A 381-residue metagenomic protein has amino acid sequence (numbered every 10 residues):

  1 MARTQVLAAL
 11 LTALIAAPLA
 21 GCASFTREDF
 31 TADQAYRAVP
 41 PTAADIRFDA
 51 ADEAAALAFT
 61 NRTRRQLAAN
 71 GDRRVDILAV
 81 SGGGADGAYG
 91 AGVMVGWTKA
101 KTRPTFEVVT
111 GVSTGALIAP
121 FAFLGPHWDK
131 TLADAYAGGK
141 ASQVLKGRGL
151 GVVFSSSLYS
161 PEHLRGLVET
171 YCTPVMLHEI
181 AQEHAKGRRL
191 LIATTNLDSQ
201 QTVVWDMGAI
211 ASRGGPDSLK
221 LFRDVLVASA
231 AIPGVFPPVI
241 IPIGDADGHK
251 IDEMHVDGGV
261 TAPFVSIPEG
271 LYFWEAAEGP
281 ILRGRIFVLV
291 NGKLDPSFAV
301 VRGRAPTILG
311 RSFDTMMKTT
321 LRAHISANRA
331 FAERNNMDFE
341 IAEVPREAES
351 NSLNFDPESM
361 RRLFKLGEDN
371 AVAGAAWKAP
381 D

Functional and structural regions predicted by a protein language model:
M1-L10: Bacterial N-terminal signal peptides that target proteins for export
P18-G21: C-terminal motif of bacterial Sec signal peptides marking the signal peptidase cleavage site
A23-E107, F123-D381: Patatin-like phospholipase
G84, V112-S113: Catalytic nucleophile serine of serine hydrolases, specifically the conserved "nucleophile elbow" pentapeptide
I118-F121: Hydrolases whose catalytic domains are alpha/beta-hydrolase-1, hotdog thioesterase, or metallo-beta-lactamase-like
